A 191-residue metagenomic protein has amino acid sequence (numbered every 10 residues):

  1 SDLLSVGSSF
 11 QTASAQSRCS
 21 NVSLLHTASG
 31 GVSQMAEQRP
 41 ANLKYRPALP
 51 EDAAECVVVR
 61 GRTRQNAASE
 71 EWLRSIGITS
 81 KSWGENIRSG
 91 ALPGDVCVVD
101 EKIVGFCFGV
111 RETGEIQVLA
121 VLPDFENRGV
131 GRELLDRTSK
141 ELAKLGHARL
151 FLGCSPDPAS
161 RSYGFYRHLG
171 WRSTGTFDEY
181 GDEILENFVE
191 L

Functional and structural regions predicted by a protein language model:
K44-V58: A short beta-loop-alpha structural element at the N-terminal edge of CoA-dependent acyl/N-acetyltransferase catalytic
G61-G84: Conserved GNAT-fold acetyl-CoA-binding loop/helix
G84-V96, E115: A short helix-loop-beta-strand connector motif used in the catalytic cores of GNAT acetyltransferases and, in some
V96, K102-V110, E115-A120: Conserved beta-strand in the GNAT
E126, L152-S162, E179-D182: Conserved beta-strand-loop-alpha-helix junction that forms the acyl-donor binding cleft
N127-K140, H168: Conserved acetyl-CoA-binding loop-helix of GNAT-fold acetyltransferases
R132, D157-G175: Conserved active-site alpha-helix within GNAT-family acetyltransferase domains
L142-S155: Conserved GNAT acetyl-CoA-binding A-motif
